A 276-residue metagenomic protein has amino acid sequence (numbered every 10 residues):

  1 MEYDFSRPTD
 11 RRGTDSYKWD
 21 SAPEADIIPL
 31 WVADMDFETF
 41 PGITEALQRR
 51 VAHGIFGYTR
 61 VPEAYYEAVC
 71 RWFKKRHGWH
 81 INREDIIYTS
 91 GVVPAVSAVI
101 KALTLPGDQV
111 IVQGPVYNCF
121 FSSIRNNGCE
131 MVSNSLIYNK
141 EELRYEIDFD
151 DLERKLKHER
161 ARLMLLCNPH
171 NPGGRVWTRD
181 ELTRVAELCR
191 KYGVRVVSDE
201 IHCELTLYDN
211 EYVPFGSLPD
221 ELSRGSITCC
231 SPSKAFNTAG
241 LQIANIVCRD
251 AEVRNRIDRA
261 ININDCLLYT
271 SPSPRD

Functional and structural regions predicted by a protein language model:
E2-G91, A98: N-terminal small-domain helix-loop-helix segment of the aminotransferase-like
F56-E187, E204-L205, Y212-E221: Conserved core of the PLP fold type I
C129, K191-V194, R224: A short helix->loop->beta-strand "cap" motif at the edges of active sites that frequently abuts
L163, R195-V196, I227: Hydrophobic "anchor" residues on beta-strands that sit immediately upstream of conserved functional sites
E200: Walker B catalytic acidic pair
L218-R256: Active-site PLP attachment segment
I261-L268: Glycine/threonine-rich helix-loop capping motifs at alpha-helix boundaries
Y269-D276: Conserved small/polar residues in nucleotide/adenosyl-binding loops
